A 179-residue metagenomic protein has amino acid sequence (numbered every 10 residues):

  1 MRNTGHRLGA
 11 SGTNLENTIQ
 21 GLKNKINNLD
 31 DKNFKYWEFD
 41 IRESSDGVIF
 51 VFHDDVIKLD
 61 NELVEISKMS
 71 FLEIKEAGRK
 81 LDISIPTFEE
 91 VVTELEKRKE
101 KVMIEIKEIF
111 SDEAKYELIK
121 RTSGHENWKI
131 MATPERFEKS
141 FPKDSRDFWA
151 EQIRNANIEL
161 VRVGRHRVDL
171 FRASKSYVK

Functional and structural regions predicted by a protein language model:
M1-K179: Phosphate-group recognition and catalysis centered on beta-loop-alpha active-site segments
